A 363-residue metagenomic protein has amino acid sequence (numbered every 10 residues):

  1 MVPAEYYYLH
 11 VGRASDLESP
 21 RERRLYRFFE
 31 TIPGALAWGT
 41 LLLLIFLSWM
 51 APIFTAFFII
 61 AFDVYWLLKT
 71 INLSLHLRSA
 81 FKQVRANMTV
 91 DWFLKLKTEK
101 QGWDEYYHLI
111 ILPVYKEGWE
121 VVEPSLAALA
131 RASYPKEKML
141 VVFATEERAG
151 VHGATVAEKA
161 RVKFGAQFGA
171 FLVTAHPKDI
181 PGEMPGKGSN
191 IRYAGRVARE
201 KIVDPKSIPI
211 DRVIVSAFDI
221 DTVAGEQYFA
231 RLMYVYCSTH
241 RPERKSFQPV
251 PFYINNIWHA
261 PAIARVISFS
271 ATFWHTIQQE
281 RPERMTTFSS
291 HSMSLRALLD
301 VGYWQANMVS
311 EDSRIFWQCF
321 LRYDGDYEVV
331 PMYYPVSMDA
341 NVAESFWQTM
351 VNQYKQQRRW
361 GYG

Functional and structural regions predicted by a protein language model:
M1-E99: N-terminal membrane-anchoring/stem segments of glycan-assembly enzymes
M1-R21, M332-Y333, F346-G363: Extended, low-complexity, polar regulatory segments
P3-A4, K82-S345, R358-R359: Internal catalytic domains of large membrane-associated glycosyltransferases
S19-F28, L47-A56, A149-V151, I257-A262 (+2 more regions): Short, structured coil/loop segments at alpha-helix boundaries
Y26, E30, G34-A37, S268 (+3 more regions): Short hydrophobic helices that act as membrane-entry/anchoring signals
A56-I59, D63, E183, M285 (+1 more regions): Non-transmembrane, amphipathic alpha-helical segments
